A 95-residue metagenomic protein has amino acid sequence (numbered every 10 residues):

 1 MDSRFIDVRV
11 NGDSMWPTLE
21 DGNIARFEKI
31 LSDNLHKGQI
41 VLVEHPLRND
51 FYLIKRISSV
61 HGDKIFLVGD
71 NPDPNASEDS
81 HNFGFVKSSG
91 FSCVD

Functional and structural regions predicted by a protein language model:
M1-D95: Extended hydrophobic leader/signal-anchor segments used for secretion and membrane insertion
